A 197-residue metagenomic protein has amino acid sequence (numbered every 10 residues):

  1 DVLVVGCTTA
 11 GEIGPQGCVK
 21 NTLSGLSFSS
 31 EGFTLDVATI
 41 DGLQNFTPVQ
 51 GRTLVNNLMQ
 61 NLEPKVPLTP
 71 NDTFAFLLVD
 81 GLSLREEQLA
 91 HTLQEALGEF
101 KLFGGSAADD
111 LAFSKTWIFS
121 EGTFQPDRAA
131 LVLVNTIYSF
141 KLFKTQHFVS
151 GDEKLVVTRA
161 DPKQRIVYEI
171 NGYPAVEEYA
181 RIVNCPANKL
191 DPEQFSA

Functional and structural regions predicted by a protein language model:
D1-L3, C7-T9, I13-A197: Small-residue-enriched flexible segments
